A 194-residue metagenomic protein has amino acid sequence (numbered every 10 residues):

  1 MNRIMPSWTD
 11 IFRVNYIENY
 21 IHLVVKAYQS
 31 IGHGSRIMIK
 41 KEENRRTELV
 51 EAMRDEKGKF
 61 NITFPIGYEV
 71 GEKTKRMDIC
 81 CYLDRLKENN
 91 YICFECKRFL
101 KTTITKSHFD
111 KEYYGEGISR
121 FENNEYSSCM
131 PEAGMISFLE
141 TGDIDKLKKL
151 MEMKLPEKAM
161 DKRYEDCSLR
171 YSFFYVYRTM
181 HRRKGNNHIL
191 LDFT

Functional and structural regions predicted by a protein language model:
W8-I66: Acidic-basic catalytic patches of nuclease active cores, encompassing PD-(D/E)XK and other metal-cofactor nuclease
E42-T47, T105, D145-M151: A short acidic (Asp/Glu
F60-I92: Active-site metal-binding core of divalent-cation-utilizing nuclease and nuclease-like domains
I79, I92-K101, F121: Conserved catalytic cores of phosphodiester-cleaving nucleases, focusing on short active-site segments
K101-E116: Active-site-adjacent loop/helix micro-motif of nuclease/hydrolase catalytic cores
E112-C129: An N-terminal amphipathic alpha-helical segment
S127-M151: Nucleic-acid nuclease catalytic cores
M153-T194: Non-catalytic C-terminal interaction segments of nucleic acid-processing enzymes
